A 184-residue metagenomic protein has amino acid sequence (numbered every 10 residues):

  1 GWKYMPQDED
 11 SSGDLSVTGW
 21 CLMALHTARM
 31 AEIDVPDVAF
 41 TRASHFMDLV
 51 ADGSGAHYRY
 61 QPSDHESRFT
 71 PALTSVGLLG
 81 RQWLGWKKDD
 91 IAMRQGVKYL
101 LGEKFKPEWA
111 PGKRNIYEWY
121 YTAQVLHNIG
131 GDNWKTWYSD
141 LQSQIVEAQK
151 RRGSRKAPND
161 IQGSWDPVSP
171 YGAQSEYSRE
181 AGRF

Functional and structural regions predicted by a protein language model:
G1-T41, L49-S143, E147-F184: An alpha-helical repeat/solenoid feature that recognizes helix-turn-helix modules
